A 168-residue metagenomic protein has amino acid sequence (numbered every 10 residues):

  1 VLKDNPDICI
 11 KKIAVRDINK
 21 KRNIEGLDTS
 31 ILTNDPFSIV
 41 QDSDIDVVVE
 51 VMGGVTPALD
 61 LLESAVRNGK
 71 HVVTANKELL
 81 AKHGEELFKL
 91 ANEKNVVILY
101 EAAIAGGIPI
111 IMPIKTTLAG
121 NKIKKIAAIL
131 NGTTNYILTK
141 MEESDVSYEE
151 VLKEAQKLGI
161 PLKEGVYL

Functional and structural regions predicted by a protein language model:
V1, S38, V47, S64 (+7 more regions): Alpha-helical scaffold segments in soluble metabolic enzymes
V1-N68: N-terminal glycine-/serine-/threonine-rich beta1-alpha1-beta2 phosphate-ribose binding loop of Rossmann-like
D4-D7, I24-G26, V40-D42, A91 (+3 more regions): Solvent-exposed alpha-helices and their adjacent loops that cap or buttress functional pockets in soluble metabolic
P6-C9, D35, D44, P57-L61 (+8 more regions): General structural feature for long, well-ordered alpha-helical segments within catalytic domains of soluble enzymes
L32-N34, Q41, V73-A75, I98-E101 (+1 more regions): General beta-strand structural signal in soluble alpha/beta enzymes
E50-G54, N76-K77, A102-A103, I126-A128 (+2 more regions): Glycine- and other small-residue-rich loops at beta-strand/loop junctions that grip anionic moieties
M52-N68, A75-T116: Rossmann-fold NAD(P)-binding glycine/threonine-rich loop
T116-L168: Conserved anion/nucleotide-ligand pocket segment
